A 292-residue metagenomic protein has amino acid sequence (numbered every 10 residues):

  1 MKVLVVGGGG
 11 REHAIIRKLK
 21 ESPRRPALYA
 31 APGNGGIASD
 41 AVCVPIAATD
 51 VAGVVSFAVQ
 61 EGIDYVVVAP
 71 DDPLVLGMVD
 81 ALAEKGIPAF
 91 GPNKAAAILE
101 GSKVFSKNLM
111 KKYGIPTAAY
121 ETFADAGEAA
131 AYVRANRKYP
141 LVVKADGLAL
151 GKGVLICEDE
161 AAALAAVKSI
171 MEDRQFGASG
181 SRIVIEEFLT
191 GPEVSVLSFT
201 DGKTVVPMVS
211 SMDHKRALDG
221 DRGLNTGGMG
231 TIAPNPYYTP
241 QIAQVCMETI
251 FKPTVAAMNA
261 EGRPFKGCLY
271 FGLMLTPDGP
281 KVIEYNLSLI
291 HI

Functional and structural regions predicted by a protein language model:
M1-A95: ATP-binding N-terminal substructure of ATP-dependent carboxylate-amine bond-forming enzymes
V5, A30-A31, V67-V68, A89-P92 (+6 more regions): General beta-strand structural signal in soluble alpha/beta enzymes
A38-A41, V55, I98-V104, L218-G220: Short, charged, surface-exposed secondary-structure boundary motifs
V44-T49, E121-A124, C157: Short acidic-hydrophobic, aromatic-tinged amphipathic segments that line or gate anion-handling sites
V66, I290-I292: Conserved small/polar residues in nucleotide/adenosyl-binding loops
F90-G153: A conserved helix-loop-beta module that forms one wall/lid of the active-site cleft in ATP-utilizing catalytic domains
V154-L289: Internal nucleotide-binding/catalytic subdomain
